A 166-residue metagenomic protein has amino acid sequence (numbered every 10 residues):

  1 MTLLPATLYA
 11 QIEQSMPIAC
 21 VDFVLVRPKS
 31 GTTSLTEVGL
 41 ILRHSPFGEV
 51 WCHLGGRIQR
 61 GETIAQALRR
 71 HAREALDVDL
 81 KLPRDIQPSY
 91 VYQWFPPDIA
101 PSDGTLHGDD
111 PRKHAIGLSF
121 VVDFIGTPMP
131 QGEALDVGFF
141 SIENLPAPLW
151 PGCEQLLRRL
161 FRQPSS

Functional and structural regions predicted by a protein language model:
M1-G31, S102, D109-D110: Acidic, metal-coordinating catalytic segment for phosphate/diphosphate chemistry, firing primarily on the Nudix
A19-V21, T36, I116-L118, L135: Change "...and in nucleic-acid phosphodiester-cleaving endonucleases..." to "...and in nucleic-acid processing enzymes
F23, L68, L118-V122: A structural signal for short, well-ordered beta-strand segments
L25-R27, L42, F124: Residue-level signal for short segments within beta-strands and strand-turn junctions of well-structured beta-sheet
G31-T32, G126-P130: Short helix-loop capping/hinge motifs at secondary-structure junctions, enriched in acidic/polar residues
T33-D79: Conserved Nudix-box catalytic region and its N-terminal flanking loop in Nudix hydrolases and closely related
D77-T127: Active-site segment of metal-dependent pyrophosphate-handling enzymes, primarily the Nudix hydrolase catalytic core
S119-V121, M129-R162: NUDIX/MutT-family hydrolases
